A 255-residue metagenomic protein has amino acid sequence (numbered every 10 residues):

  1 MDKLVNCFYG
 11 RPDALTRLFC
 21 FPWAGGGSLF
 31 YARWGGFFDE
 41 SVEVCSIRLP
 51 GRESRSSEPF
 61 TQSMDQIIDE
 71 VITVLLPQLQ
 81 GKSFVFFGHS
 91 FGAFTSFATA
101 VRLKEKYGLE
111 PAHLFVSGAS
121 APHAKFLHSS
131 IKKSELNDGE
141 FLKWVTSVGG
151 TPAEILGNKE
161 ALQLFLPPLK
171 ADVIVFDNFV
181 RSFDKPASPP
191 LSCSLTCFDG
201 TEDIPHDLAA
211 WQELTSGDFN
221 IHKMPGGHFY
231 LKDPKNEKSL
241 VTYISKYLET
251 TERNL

Functional and structural regions predicted by a protein language model:
M1-F87, F94-L255: Domain-scale detector for complete catalytic domains at protein termini or as standalone homologs
